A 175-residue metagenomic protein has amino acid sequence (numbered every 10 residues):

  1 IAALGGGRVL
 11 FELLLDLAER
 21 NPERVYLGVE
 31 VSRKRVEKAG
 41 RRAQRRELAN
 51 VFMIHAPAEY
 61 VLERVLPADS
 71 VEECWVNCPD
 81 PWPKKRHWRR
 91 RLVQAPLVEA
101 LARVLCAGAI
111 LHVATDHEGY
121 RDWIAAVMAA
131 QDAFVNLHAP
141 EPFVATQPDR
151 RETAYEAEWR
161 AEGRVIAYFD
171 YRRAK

Functional and structural regions predicted by a protein language model:
G5-V9: Conserved glycine-rich SAM-binding loop
L10-E23: Conserved SAM-binding loop of SAM-dependent methyltransferases across substrates and taxa, primarily the Class I
L17, A39-G40: Conserved SAM-binding loop
S32: Conserved SAM/SAH-binding beta-strand->alpha-helix loop
G40-E73: S-adenosyl-L-methionine
V65-L92: A short SAM/SAH-binding and catalytic strip from SAM-dependent methyltransferases
R91-I110: A short glycine-rich, Lys/Arg-flanked "PGG" loop and its adjoining helix->strand segment in the class I
Y120-K175: Class I S-adenosyl-L-methionine
